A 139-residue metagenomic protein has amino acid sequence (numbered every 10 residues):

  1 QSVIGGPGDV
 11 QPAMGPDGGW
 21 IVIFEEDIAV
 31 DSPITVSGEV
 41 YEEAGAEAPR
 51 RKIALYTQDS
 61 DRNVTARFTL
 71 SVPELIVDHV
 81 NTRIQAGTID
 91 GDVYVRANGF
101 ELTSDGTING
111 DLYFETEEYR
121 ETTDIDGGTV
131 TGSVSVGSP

Functional and structural regions predicted by a protein language model:
Q1-R83, V136-S138: Charge-rich, low-hydrophobicity low-complexity segments
I4, V36, E43, Q85 (+4 more regions): Intrinsically disordered, low-complexity segments enriched in small/polar residues
I23-E25, Y56, D78, Q85 (+6 more regions): Feature marks extracellular polysaccharide-active and adherence modules
V30-D31, Y119-T123: Short, charged/polar "capping" segments at the starts of alpha-helices and the immediately preceding loops
A48-K52, S104, L112, E121-T123: Short, surface-exposed, polar/charged, turn-prone segments marking secondary-structure boundaries
G99-F100, Y119: Solvent-exposed loop/turn segments at secondary-structure junctions within structured extracellular/periplasmic domains
I108-N109, E118, I125-G127: Short, intrinsically disordered/low-complexity patches at protein termini and at juxtamembrane boundaries
T122-P139: Short, low-complexity, Pro/Ser/Thr/Gly-rich segments in the mature regions of secreted, periplasmic
